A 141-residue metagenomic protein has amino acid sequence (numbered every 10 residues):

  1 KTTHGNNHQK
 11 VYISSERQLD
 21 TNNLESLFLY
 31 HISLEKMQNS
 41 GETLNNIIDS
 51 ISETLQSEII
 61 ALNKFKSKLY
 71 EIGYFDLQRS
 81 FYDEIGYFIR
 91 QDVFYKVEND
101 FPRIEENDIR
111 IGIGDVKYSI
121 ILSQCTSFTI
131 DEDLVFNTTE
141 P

Functional and structural regions predicted by a protein language model:
N6-P141: Nucleic-acid endonuclease domains
